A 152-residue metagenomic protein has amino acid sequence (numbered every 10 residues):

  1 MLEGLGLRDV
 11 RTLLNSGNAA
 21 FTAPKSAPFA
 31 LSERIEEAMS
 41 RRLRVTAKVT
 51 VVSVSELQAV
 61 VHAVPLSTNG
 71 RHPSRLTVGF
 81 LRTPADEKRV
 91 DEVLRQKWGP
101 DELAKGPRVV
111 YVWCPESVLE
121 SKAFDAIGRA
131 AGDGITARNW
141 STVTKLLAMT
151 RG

Functional and structural regions predicted by a protein language model:
M1-G152: Surface-exposed, charge/polar-rich loops and edge strands
